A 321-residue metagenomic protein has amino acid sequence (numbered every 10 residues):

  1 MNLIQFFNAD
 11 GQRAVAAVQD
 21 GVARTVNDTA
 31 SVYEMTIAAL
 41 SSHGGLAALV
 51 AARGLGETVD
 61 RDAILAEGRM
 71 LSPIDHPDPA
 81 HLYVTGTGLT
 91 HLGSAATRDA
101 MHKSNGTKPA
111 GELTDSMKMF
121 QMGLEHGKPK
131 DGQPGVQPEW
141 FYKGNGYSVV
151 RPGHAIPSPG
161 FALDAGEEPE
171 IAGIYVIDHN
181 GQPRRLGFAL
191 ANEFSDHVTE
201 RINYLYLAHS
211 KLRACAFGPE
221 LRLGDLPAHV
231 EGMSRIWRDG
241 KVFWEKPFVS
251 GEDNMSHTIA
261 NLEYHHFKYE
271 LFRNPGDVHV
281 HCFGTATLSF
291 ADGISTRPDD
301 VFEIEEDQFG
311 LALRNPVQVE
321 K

Functional and structural regions predicted by a protein language model:
N2-V50: Gly/serine-rich nucleotide phosphate-binding loop at the start of the catalytic core of nucleotide/ADP-ribose-handling
I4-F6, G44-G240: Active-site microenvironments in enzyme catalytic cores
N8-Q12, A189-A191, S195-K321: Catalytic-pocket segment enriched in acidic/His residues
Q12-T29, N180-A191, V242-P247: Short, well-ordered strand-loop elements centered on a beta-strand within folded domains, enriched for acidic residues
V18-V22, D99, Y204-Y206, T296-R297: Short, solvent-exposed amphipathic alpha-helical segments in soluble enzyme and RNA/protein-processing domains
D28-T29, S94, D307: Surface loops and adjacent helix of pleckstrin homology
T29, Y33, A39-H43, A162 (+3 more regions): Generic structural signal for well-ordered, non-membrane alpha-helical segments in soluble metabolic enzymes
L40, V50-G54, H266, E306: Hydrophobic, Leu/Ile/Phe/Ala-enriched alpha-helical segments that form helix-helix packing faces
